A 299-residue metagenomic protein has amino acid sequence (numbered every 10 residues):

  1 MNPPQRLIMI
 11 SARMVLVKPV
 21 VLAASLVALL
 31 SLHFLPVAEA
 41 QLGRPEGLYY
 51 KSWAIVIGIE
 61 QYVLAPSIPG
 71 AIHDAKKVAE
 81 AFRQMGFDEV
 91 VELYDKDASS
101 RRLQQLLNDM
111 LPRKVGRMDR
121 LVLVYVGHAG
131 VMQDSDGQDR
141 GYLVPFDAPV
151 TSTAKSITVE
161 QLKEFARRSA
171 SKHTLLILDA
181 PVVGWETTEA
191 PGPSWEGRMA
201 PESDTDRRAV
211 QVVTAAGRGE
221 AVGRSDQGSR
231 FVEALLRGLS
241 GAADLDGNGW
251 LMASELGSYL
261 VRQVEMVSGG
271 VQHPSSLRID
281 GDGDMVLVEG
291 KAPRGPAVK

Functional and structural regions predicted by a protein language model:
I8-L29, H33-K299: Cysteine endopeptidase catalytic domains of the caspase/legumain-like
